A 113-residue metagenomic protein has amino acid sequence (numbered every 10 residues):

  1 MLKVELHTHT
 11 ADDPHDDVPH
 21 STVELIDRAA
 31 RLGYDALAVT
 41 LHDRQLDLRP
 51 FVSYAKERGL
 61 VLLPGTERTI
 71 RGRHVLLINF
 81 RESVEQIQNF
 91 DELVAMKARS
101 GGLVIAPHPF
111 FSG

Functional and structural regions predicted by a protein language model:
M1-G72, D91: An N-terminally biased module of ancient metal coordination in phosphate/nucleic-acid-related enzymes
T8-D16, Q45-R49, F80-G113: Domain-core and long-helix interface of multi-subunit machines
G72-R81: Acidic/polar active-site rim loop that often engages polyanionic ligands
